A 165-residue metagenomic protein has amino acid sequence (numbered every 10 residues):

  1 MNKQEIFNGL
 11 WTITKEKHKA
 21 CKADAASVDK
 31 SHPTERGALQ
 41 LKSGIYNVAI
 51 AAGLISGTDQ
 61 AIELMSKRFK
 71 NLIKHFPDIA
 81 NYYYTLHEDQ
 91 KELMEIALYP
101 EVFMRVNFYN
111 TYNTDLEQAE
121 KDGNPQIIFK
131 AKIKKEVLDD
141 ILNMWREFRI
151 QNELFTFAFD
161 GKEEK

Functional and structural regions predicted by a protein language model:
K3-K19, L41, A97-N113: Short amphipathic alpha-helical heptad-repeat segments
K15, K19-K22, A26, N71 (+1 more regions): Basic, mixed-charge low-complexity alpha-helical segments
K22-G37, L54-D59, Y84, E88 (+2 more regions): Charged, low-complexity interaction regions
P33, G37-A51, G57, M94 (+6 more regions): Alpha-helical oligomerization interfaces
I50-M94, F103-M104, F108: Long, low-complexity or tandemly repetitive, helically biased scaffold regions used for multimeric assembly/adhesion
I141, F148-Q151, F155: Soluble, cytosolic/nucleoplasmic coiled-coil alpha-helices used as oligomeric scaffolds and tethers in large eukaryotic
G161-K165: Short acidic DE-rich linear segments
